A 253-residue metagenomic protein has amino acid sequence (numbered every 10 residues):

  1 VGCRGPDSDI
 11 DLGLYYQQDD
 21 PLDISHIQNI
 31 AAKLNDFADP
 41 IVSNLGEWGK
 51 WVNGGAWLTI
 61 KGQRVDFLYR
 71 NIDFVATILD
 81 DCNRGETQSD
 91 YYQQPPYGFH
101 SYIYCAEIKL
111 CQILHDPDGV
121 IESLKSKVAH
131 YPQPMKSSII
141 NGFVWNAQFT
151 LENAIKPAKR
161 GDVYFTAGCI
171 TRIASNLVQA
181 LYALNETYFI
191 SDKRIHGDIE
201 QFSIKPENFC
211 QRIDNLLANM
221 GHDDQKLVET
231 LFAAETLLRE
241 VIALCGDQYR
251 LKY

Functional and structural regions predicted by a protein language model:
V1-G2, I72-F74, Y188-F189: Short, solvent-exposed loop/turn segments at secondary-structure junctions
V1-K33, L58-Y69: Catalytic metal-binding acidic patch
V1-L12, S43, Q112-V120, R250-Y253: Short N-terminal helix-initiation segments at or just after the protein's N-terminus
L12, I41, T77, N83-E86 (+3 more regions): Short, charged/polar low-complexity linear motifs in solvent-exposed/disordered segments
D19, F37, F202: Phosphate/oxyanion-binding loops and surfaces in catalytic or ligand/nucleic-acid-binding neighborhoods
A32-A158: Conserved NTP/Mg2+-binding pocket subregion across the NTase superfamily
L114-Y253: Conserved nucleotidyltransferase catalytic core and NTase-mimicking acidic/glycine-rich helix/loop elements in nucleic
